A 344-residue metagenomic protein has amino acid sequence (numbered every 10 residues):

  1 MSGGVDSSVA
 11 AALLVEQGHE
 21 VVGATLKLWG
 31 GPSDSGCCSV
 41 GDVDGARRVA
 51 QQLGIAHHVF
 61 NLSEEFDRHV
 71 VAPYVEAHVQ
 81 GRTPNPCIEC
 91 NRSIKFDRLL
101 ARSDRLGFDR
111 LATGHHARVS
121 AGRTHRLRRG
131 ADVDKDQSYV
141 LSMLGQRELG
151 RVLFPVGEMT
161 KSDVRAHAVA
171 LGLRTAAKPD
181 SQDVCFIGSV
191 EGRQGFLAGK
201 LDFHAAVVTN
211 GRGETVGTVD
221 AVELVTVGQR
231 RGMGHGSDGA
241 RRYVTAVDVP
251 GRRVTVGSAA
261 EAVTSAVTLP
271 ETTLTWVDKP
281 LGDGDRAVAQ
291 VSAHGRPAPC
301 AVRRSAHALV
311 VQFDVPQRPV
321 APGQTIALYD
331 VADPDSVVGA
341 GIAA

Functional and structural regions predicted by a protein language model:
M1-M143, L153, K161-V164, V169 (+2 more regions): ATP-dependent adenylation/nucleotidyltransferase module used to activate substrates
V5, G30, A112-V119, R126-A344: AMP-forming adenylation/ATP pyrophosphatase catalytic core
